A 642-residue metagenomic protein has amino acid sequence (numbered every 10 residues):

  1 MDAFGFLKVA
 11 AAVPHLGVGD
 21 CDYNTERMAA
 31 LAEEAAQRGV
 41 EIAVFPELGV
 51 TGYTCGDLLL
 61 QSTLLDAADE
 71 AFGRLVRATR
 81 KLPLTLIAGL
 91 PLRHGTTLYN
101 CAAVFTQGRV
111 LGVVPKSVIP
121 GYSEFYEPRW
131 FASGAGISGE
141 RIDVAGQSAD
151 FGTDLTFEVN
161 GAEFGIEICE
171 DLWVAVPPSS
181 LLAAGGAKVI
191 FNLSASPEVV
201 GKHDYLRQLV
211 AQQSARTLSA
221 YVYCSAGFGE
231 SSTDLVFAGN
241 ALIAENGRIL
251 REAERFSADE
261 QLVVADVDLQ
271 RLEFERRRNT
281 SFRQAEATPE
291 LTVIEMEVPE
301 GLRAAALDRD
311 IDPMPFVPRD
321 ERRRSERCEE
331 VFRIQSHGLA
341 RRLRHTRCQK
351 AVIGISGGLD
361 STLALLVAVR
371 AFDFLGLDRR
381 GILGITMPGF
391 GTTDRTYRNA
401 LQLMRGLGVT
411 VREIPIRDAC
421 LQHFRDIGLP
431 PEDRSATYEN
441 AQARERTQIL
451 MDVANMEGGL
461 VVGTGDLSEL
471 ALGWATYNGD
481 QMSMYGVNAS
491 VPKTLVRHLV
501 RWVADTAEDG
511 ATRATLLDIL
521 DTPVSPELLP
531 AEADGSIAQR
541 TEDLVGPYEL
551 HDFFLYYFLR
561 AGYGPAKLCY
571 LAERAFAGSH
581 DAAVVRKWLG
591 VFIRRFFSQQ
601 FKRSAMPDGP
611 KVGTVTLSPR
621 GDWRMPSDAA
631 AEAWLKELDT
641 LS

Functional and structural regions predicted by a protein language model:
M1-G354, R370-R379, V411: Enzyme catalytic cores with a strong preference for nitrogen-chemistry domains
N24, N160, S219, S231 (+3 more regions): ATP/NTP-dependent adenylation/nucleotidyl-transfer catalytic domains that generate, transfer, or process NMP-activated
